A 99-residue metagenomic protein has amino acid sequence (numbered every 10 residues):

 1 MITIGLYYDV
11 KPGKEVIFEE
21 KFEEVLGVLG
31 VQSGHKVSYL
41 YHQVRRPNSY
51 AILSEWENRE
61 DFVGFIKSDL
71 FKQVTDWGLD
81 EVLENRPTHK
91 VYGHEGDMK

Functional and structural regions predicted by a protein language model:
M1-I2, V16, S33-H35: Short, flexible segments with low predicted structural confidence
I2-Y8, Y39-I66: Short, well-ordered beta-strand segments in beta-rich or mixed alpha/beta enzyme and ligand-binding folds
D9-F18: Short, surface-exposed ligand-recognition loops at beta-strand->loop->(often short) alpha-helix junctions that present
I17-E20, I66: Generic recognition of short, well-ordered alpha-helical segments
F22, L26: Short amphipathic alpha-helical/adjacent loop interface patches that line ligand and macromolecule-binding sites
G27, V31-V37, E55-H89: An amphipathic, aromatic/His-enriched active-site/gating alpha helix that lines ligand/cofactor pockets
V44, L83, P87, G96: Solvent-exposed, flexible loop/coil residues
V91-K99: Short, low-order "capping/linker" segments at domain edges
